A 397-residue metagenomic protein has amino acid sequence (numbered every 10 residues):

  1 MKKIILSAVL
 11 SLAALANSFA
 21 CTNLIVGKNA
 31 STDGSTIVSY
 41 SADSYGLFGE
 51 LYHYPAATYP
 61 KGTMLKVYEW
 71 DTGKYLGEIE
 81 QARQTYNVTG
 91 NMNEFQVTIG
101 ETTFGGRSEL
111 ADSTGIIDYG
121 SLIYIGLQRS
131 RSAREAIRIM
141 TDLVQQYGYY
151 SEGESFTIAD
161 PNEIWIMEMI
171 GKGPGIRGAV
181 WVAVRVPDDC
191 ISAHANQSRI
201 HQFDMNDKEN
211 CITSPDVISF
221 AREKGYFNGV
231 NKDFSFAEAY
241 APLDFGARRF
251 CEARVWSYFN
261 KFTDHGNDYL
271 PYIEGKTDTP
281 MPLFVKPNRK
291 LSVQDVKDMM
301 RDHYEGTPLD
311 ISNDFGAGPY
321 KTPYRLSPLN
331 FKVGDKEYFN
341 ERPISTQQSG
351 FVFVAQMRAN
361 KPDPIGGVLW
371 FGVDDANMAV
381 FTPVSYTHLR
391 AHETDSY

Functional and structural regions predicted by a protein language model:
M1-I4: Positively charged n-region of N-terminal signal peptides that target proteins for export
S7-A14: Bacterial N-terminal signal peptides
L15-A20: Sec/Tat signal peptide C-region and signal peptidase I cleavage site
C21-Y119, I139-L291: A contiguous strand-loop segment
D112, S121-S130: Second-shell loop/turn segments in exported
F234-N360: Glycine-rich, aromatic-lined ligand/substrate-binding cores of catalytic and carbohydrate-binding domains
G367-Y386: Low-complexity, glycine/alanine/valine/leucine- and proline-rich hydrophobic stretches
T387-T394: Conserved small/polar residues in nucleotide/adenosyl-binding loops
